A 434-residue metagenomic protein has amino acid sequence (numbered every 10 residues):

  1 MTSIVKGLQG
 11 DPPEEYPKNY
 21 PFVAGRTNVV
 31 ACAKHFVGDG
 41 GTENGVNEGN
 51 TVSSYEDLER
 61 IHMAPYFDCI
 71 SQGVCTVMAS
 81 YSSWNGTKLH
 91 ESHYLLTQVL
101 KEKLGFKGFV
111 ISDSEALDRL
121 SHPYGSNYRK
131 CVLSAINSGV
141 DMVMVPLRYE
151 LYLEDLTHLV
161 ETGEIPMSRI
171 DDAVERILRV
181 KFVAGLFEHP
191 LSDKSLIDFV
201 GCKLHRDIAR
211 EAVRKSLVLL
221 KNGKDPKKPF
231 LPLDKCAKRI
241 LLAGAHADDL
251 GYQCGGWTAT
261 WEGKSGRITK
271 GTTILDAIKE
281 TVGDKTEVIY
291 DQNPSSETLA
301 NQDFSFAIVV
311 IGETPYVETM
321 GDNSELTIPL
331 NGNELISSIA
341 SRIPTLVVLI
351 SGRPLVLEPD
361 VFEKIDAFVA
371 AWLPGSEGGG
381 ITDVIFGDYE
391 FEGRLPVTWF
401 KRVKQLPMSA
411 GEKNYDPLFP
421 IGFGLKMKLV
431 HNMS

Functional and structural regions predicted by a protein language model:
M1-S434: Glycoside hydrolase catalytic-domain context in secreted enzymes
